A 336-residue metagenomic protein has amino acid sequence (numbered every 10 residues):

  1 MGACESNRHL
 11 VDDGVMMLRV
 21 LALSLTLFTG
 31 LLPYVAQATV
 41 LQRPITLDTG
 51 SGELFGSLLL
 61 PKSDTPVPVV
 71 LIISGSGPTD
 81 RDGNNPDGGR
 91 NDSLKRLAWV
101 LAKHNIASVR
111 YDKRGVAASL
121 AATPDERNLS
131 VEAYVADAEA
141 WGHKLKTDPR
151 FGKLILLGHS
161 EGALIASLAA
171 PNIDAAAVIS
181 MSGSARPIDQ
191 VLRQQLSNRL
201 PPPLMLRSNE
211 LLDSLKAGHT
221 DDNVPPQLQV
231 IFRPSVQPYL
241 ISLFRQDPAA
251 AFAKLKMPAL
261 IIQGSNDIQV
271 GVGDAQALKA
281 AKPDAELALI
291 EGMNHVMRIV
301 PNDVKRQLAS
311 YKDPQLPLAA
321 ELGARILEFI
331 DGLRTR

Functional and structural regions predicted by a protein language model:
A38-T65: N-terminal cap/lid segment of alpha/beta-hydrolase-fold proteins
D64-P66, V70-L101: Short, surface-exposed "cap/lid" segments of acyl-processing enzymes
S93-L120: Conserved alpha/beta-hydrolase
E126-T147: Alpha/beta-hydrolase active-site loop
H143-N198: Primarily recognizes the serine-hydrolase "nucleophile elbow" in alpha/beta-hydrolase and SGNH/GDSL folds
A177-A250: Accessory cap/linker subdomain of secreted extracellular hydrolases
L255, I261-Q263: Short beta-strand/loop motif that positions the catalytic acidic residue of the alpha/beta-hydrolase fold
V296, N302-R336: Catalytic active-site module of serine/aspartate enzymes centered on a nucleophile-bearing elbow/loop
